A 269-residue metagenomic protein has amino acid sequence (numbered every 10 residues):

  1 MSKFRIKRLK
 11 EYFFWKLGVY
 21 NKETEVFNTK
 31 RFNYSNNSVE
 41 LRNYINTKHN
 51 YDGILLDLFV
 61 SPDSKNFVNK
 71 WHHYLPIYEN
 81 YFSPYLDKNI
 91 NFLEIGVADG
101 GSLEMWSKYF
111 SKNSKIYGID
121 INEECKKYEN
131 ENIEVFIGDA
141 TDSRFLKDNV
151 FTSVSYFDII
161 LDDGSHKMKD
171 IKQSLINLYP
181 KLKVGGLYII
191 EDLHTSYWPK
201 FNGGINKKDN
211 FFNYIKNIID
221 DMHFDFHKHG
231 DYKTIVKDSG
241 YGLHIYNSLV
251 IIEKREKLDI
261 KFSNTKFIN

Functional and structural regions predicted by a protein language model:
S2-L161, S165-I189, H194-N269: A short alpha-helical cap/connector motif
